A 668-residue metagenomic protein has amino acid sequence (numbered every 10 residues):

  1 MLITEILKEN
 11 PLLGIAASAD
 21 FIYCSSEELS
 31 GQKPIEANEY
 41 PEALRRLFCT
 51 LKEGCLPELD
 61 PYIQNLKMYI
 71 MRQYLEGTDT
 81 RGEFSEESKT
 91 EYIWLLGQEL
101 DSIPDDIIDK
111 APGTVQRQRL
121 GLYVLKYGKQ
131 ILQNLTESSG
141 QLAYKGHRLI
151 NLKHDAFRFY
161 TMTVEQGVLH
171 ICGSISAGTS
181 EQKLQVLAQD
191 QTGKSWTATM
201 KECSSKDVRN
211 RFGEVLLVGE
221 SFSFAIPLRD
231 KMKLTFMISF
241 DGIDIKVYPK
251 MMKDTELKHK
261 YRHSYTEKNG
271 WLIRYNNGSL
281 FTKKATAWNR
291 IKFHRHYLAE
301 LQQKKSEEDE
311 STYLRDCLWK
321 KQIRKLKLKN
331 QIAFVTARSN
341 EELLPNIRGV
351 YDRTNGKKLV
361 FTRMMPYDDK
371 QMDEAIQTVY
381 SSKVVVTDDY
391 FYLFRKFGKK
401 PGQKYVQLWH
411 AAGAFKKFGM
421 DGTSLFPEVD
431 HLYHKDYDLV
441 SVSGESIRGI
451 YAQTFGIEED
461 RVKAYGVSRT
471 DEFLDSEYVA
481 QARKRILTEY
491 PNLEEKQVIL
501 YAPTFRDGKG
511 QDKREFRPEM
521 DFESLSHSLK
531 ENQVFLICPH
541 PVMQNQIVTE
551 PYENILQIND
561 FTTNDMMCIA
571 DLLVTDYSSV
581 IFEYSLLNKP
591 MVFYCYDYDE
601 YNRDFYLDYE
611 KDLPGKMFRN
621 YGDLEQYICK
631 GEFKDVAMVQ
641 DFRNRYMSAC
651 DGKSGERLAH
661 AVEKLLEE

Functional and structural regions predicted by a protein language model:
T4-Y23, E27-S30, R46, T50-E53: Catalytic donor-sugar/metal-binding loop of nucleotide-sugar-dependent glycosyltransferases
K33-L120: Contiguous mid-protein beta-loop-alpha structural module that forms a pocket-lining wall or clamp of enzyme active
P57-E58, E341-D352, S468-T549, F618 (+2 more regions): Conserved catalytic-core segment of nucleotide-activated headgroup transferases in glycan assembly
W94-D244: Long, charge-rich C-terminal accessory regions
G173, A177-K183, A188, G193-Y380: N-terminal pre-catalytic "stem/leader" segment of glycosyltransferase-like enzymes
Q322-I323, L328-E477: Active-site and donor-binding regions of nucleotide-sugar-utilizing enzymes
V385-A414, D560-R603: A donor-sugar binding/catalytic signature common to diverse glycosyltransferases and related nucleotide-sugar
E459, E550, S579-Y646: Catalytic binding pocket for nucleotide-activated donors in carbohydrate/polymer assembly enzymes
